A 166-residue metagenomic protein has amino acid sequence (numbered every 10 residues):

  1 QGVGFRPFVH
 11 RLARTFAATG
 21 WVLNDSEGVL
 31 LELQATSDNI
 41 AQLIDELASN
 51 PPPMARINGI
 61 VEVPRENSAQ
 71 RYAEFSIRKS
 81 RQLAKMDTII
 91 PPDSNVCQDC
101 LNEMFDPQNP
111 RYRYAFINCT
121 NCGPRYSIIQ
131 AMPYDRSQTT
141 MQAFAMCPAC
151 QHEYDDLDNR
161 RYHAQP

Functional and structural regions predicted by a protein language model:
Q1-P166: Intrinsically disordered, low-complexity, mixed-charge
